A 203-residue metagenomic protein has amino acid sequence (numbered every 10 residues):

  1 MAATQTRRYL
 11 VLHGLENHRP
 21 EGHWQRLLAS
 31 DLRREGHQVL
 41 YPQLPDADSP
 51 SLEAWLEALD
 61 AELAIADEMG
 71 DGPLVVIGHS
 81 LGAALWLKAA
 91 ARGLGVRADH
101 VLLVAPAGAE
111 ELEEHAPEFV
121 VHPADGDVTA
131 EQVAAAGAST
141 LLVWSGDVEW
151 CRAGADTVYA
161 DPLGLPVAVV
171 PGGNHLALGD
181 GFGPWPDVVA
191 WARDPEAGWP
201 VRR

Functional and structural regions predicted by a protein language model:
Q5-G70, H175: Active-site catalytic motif of lipid deacylating hydrolases and related acyltransferases
G14-L15, L44-A47, V101-E111, S145: Active-site nucleophile loop of the alpha/beta-hydrolase fold
H18, G146-C151: Acidic catalytic loop of the alpha/beta-hydrolase fold
S49-P50, G173-W185: Catalytic histidine-centered segment of alpha/beta-hydrolase-like enzymes
L52-W55, L103-Q132: Flexible "cap/lid" loop of the alpha/beta hydrolase fold
V75-I77, V101: Conserved alpha/beta-hydrolase fold motif
I77-L87: Gly/Ala-rich beta-loop-alpha elbow adjacent to hydrolase catalytic centers
A135-G137, L141-W144: Short beta-strand/loop motif that positions the catalytic acidic residue of the alpha/beta-hydrolase fold
